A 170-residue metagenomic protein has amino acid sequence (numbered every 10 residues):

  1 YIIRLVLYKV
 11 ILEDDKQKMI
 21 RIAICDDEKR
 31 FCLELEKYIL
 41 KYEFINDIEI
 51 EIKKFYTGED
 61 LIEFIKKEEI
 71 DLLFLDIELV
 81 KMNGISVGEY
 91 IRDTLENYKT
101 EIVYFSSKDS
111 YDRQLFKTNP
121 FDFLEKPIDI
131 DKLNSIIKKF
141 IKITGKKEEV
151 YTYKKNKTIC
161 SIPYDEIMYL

Functional and structural regions predicted by a protein language model:
Y1-A23: Non-catalytic signal-transmission and effector/linker regions of two-component phosphorelay proteins
I20, I50, T100: Switch/coupling loops of ABC transporter nucleotide-binding domains
C25-D26, F55, L73: Conserved sequence signature across two-component system core domains
D26-E28, S107: Acidic di-acidic motifs
E28-K53: Two-component/phosphorelay signaling modules centered on CheY-like receiver
K54-L61: A short, well-structured beta->alpha microelement
I62-K146: CheY-like receiver
S135-L170: Conserved binding/recognition cores within well-folded domains
